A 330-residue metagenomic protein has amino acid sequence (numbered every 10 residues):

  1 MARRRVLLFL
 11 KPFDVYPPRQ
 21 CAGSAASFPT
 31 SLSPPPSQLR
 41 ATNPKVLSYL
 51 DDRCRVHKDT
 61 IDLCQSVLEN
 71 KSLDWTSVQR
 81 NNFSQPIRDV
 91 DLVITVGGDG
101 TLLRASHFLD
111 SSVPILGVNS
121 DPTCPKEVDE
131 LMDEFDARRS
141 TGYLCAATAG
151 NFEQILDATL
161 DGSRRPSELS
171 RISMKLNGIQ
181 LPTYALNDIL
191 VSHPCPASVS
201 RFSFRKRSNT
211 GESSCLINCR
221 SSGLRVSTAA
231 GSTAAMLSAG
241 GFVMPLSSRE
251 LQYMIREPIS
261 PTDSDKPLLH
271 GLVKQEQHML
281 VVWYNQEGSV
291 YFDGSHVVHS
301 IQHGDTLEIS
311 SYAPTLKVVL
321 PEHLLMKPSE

Functional and structural regions predicted by a protein language model:
A2-P12, S31-R40, L47-P86, T123-R225 (+1 more regions): Catalytic phosphate-donor-binding core of small-molecule kinases
D14-P18: Short acidic, S/G/P-rich loop/turn micro-motifs used as interaction or catalytic elements
G23-S24, D136: Intrinsically disordered, low-complexity regulatory regions in eukaryotic proteins
D91-L92: Structural motif
T95, G117, V226-S227: Redox-cofactor binding/interface segments in oxidoreductases and associated redox assembly factors
D99, S120-T123: Short, acidic/turn-prone active-site loops that include or flank metal/cofactor- and phosphate-binding residues
G100-S106, S232-L237: Short glycine/serine/threonine-rich phosphate/pyrophosphate-binding segments that cradle anionic phosphate groups
A105-D121: A short, gly/pro- and small-residue-rich
